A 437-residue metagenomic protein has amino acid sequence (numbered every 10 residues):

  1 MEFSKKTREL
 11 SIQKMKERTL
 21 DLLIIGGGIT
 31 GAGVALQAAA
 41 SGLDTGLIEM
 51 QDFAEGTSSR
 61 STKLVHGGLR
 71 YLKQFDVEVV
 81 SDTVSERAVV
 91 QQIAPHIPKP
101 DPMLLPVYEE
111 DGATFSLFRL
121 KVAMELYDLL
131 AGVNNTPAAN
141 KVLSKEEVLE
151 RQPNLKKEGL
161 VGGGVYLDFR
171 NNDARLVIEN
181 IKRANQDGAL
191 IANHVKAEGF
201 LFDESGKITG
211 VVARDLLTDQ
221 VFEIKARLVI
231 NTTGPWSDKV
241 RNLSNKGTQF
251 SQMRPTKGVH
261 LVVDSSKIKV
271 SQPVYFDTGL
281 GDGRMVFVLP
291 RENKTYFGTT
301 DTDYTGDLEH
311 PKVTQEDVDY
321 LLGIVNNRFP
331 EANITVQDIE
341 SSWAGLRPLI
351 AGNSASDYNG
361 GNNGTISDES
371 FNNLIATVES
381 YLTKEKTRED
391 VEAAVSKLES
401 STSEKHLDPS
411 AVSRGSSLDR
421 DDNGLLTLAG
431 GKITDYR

Functional and structural regions predicted by a protein language model:
M1-L22, Q37-S41: Extreme N-terminal leader/targeting segments of oxidoreductases
R18-L20, L217-L228: Core beta-strand elements of the Rossmann-like FAD/NAD(P) dinucleotide-binding domain in flavoenzyme oxidoreductases
A39-S59: Glycine-rich FAD pyrophosphate-binding loop
K63-E147, R151, V286: Dinucleotide-binding Rossmann-like beta1-alpha1 core, especially the glycine-rich loop that anchors the ADP
L149-D187, G210-V212, E223-I224, T300-E309 (+1 more regions): Helix-loop-beta segment of a Rossmann-like dinucleotide-binding subdomain
R183, N245, F250-V270, Y275-Y296 (+1 more regions): C-terminal catalytic lobe of FAD-dependent flavoproteins
N193-T209: A conserved short coil-to-beta-strand element within the FAD-binding core of flavoproteins
N231-K246: Flavin (primarily FAD) binding-site architecture
